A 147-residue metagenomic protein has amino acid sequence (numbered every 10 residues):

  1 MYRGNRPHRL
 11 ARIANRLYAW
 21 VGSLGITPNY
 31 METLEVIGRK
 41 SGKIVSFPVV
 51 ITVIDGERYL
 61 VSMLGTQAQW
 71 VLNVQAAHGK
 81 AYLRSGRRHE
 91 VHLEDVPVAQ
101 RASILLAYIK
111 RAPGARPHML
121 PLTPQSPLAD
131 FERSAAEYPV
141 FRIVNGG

Functional and structural regions predicted by a protein language model:
M1-A11, T33-G38, G86-A99: N-terminal short leaders/motifs
M1-M31, G114-S126, D130, A135: Alpha-helical membrane-targeting segments
I26, I54, R84-S85: Short, flexible turn/loop "capping" segments at secondary-structure junctions
N29-M63: Short beta-strand segments
G65-V140: Short, structured beta-strand-loop surface elements
R142-V144: Short, well-ordered beta-strand micro-motif
